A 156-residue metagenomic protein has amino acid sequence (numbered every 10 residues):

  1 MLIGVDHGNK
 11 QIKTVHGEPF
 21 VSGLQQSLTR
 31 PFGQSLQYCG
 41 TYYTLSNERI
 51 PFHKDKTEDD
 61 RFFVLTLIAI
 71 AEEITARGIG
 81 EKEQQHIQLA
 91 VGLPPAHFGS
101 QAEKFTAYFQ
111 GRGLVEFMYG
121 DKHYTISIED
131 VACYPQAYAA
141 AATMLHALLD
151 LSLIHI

Functional and structural regions predicted by a protein language model:
M1-I154: Nucleotide/phosphate-binding catalytic cleft detector across ATP-hydrolyzing and phosphate-transferring enzymes
